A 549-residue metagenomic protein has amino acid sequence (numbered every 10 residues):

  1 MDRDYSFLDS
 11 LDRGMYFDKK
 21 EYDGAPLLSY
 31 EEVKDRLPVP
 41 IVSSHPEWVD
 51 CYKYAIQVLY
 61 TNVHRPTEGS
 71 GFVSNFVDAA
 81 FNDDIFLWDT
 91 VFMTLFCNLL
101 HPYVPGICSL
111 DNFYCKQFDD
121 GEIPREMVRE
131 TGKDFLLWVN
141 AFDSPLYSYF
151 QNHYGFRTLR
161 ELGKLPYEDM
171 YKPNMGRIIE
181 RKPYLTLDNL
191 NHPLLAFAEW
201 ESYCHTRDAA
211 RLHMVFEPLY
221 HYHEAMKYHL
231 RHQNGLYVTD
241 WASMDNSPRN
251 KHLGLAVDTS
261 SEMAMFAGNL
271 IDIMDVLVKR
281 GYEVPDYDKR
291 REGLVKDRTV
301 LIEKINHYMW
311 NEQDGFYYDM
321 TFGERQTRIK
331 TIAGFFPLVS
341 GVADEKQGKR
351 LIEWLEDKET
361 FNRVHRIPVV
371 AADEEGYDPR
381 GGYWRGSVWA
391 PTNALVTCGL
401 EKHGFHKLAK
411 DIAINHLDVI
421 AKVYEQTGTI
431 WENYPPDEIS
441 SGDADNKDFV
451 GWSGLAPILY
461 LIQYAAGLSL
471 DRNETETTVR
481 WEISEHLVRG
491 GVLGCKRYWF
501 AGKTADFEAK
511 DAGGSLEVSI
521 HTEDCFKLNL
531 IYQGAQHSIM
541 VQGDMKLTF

Functional and structural regions predicted by a protein language model:
M1-D83, E201-C204, A209-M214, Y220-A225 (+3 more regions): Acidic/polar, glycine-enriched structural segments that form the non-catalytic walls/loops of the carbohydrate-binding
R3-Y16, P38, V42-D84, C108-T186 (+7 more regions): Extended glycan-interaction surfaces of carbohydrate-active proteins
E47-Y54, P102-C115, D208-K227, L270 (+5 more regions): Extended, well-ordered alpha-helical scaffold segments
F81-F92, N98-H101, T186-L194, M214 (+4 more regions): Aromatic- and histidine-enriched alpha-helix N-cap/loop-to-helix transition segments that scaffold the rims
L87-D120, A333-E345, A390-A409, A413-H416: Alpha-helical support elements that line or immediately flank enzyme active sites and cofactor-binding pockets
L95-L99, A196-C204, M265-V276, V339 (+2 more regions): Short glycine/serine- and small hydrophobic-enriched flexible loop segments
H101-P105, K182-L190, C204-H213, Q233-N234: Alpha-helix boundary/capping segments in eukaryotic regulatory proteins
E353-F361, C398-F549: Non-catalytic C-terminal accessory modules of carbohydrate-active enzymes
